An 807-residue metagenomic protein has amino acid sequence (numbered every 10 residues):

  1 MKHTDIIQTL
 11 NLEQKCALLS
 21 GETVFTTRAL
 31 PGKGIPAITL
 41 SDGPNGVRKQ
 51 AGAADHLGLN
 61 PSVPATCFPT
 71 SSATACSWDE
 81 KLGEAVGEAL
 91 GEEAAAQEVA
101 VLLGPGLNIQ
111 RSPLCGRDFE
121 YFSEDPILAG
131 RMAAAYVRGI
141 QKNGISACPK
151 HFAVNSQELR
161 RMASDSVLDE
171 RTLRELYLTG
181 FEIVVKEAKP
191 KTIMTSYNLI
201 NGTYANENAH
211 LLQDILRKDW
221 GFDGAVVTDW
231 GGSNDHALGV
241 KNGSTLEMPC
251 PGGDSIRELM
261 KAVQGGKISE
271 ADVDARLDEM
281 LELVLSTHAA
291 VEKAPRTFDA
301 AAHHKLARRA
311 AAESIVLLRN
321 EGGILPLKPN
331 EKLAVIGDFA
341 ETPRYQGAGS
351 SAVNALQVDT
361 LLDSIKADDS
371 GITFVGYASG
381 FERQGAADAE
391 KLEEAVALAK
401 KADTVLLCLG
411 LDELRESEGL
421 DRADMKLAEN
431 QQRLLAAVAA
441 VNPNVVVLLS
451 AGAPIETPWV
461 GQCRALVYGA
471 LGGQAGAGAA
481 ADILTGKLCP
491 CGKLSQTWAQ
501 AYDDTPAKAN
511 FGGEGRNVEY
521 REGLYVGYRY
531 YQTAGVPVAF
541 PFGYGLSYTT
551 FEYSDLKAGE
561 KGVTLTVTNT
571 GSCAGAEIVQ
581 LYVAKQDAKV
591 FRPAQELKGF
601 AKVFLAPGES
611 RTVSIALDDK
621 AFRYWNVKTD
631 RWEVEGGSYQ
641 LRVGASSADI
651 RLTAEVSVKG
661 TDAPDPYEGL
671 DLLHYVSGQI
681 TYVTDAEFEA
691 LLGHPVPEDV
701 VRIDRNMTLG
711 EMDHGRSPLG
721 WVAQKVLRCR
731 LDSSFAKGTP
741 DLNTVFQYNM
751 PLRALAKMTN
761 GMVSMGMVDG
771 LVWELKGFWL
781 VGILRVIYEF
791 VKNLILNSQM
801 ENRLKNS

Functional and structural regions predicted by a protein language model:
M1-K620, Y624, S638-R642, S647 (+4 more regions): Glycoside hydrolase catalytic-domain context in secreted enzymes
D619-P666: Terminal connector regions
A654-V722: Charged, amphipathic alpha-helical linkers/stalks
V722, V726, R730, S734-F735 (+1 more regions): N-terminal, non-catalytic alpha-helical interaction modules of very large eukaryotic scaffold proteins
T739-S807: C-terminal non-catalytic accessory extensions
